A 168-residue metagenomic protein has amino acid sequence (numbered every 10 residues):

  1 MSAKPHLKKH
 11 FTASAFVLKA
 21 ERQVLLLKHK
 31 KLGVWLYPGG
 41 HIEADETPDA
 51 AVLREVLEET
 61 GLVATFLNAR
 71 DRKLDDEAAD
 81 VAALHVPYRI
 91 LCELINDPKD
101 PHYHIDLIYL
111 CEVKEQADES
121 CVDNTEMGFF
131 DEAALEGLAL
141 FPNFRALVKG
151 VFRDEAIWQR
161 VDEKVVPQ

Functional and structural regions predicted by a protein language model:
M1-L18, A83-H85: Acidic, metal-coordinating catalytic segment for phosphate/diphosphate chemistry, firing primarily on the Nudix
H10, H29, H41, H102-H104: Histidine-centered active-site/metal-ligand motif
F11-A13, R22, I105-L107, T125: Change "...and in nucleic-acid phosphodiester-cleaving endonucleases..." to "...and in nucleic-acid processing enzymes
V17-A20, H29, C111-V113: Active-site beta-strand termini and strand-to-loop segments that position acidic
R22-T65, R70-D76: Conserved Nudix-box catalytic region and its N-terminal flanking loop in Nudix hydrolases and closely related
D76-A117: Active-site-adjacent beta-strand/loop module that shapes the phosphate/pyrophosphate-binding cleft
D106-V151: NUDIX/MutT-family hydrolases
K149-Q168: Compositionally biased, intrinsically disordered linkers/stalks adjacent to structured regions
